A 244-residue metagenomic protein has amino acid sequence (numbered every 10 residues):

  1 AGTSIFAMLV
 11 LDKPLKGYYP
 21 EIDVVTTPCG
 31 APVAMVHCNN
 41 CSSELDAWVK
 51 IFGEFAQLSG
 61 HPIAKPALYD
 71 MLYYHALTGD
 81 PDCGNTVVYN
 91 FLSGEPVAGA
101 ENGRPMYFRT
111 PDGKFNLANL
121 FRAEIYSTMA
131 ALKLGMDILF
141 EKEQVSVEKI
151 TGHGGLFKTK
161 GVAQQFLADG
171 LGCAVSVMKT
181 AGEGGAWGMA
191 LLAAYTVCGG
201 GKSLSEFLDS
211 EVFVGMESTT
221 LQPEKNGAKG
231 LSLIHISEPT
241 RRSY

Functional and structural regions predicted by a protein language model:
A1-L9: Phosphate-binding/catalytic loop of phosphoryl-transfer enzymes
L9-E238, S243: Glycine/Thr-rich phosphate-binding loops that ligate phosphate moieties of nucleotide and other phosphorylated ligands
